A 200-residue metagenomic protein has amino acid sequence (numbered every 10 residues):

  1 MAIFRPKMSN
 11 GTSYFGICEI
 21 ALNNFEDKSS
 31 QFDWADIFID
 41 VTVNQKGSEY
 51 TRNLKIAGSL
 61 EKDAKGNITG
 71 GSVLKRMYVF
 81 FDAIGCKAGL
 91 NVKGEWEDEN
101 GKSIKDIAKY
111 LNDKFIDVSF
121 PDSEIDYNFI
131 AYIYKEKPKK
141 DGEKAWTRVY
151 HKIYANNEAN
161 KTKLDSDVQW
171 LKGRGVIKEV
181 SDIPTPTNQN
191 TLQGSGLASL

Functional and structural regions predicted by a protein language model:
M1-L200: Short beta-rich binding modules
